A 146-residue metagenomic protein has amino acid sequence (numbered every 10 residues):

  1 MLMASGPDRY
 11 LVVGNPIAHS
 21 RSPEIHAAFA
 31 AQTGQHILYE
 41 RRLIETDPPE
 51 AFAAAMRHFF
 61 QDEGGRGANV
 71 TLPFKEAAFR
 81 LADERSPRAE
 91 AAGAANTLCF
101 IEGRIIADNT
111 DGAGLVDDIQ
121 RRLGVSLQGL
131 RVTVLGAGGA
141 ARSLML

Functional and structural regions predicted by a protein language model:
L2-V125: Phosphate/diphosphate ligand-binding glycine-rich loop within oxidoreductases
L11, T133-L135: Conserved beta-strand elements of the Class I
N15, G136-G138: Glycine-rich Rossmann-fold phosphate-binding loop(s) that bind the pyrophosphate of adenine dinucleotide cofactors
A141-R142: N-terminal Rossmann-fold NAD(P) dinucleotide-binding loop
